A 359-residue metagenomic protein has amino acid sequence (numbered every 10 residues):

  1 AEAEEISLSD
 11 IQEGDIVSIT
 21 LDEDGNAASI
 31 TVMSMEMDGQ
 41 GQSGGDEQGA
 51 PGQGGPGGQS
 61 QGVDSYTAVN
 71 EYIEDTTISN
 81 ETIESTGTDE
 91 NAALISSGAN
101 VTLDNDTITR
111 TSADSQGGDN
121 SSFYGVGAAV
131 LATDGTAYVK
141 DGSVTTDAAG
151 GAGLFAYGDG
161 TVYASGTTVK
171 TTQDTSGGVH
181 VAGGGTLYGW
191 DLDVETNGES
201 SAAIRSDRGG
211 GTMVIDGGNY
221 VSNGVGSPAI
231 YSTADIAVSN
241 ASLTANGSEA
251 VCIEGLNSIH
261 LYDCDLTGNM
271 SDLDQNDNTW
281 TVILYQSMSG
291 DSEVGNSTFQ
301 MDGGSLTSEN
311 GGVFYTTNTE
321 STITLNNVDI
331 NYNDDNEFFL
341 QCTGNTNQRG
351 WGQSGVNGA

Functional and structural regions predicted by a protein language model:
A1-G58: Short, flexible, surface-exposed loop segments at domain boundaries
E13-I16, E90, G127: Short, surface-exposed beta-edge/turn micro-motifs
G55, S85-T86, D106-I108: Generic N-terminal leader segments that precede the first folded domain
Q61-N80, I95-D114, G125-T146, G151 (+8 more regions): Surface-exposed loop/turn motifs in large extracellular/passenger domains
I83-S97: Beta-strand-rich domains and repeat architectures in extracellular enzymes and scaffolds, especially beta-propellers
N91, A152, G177: Residue-level detector of short, conserved catalytic/binding motifs and their immediate flanks
G117-S121: Feature marking well-ordered beta-strand scaffolds used for ligand recognition
L340: Aromatic-rich beta-strand patches that line glycan-recognition/binding surfaces of extracellular proteins
